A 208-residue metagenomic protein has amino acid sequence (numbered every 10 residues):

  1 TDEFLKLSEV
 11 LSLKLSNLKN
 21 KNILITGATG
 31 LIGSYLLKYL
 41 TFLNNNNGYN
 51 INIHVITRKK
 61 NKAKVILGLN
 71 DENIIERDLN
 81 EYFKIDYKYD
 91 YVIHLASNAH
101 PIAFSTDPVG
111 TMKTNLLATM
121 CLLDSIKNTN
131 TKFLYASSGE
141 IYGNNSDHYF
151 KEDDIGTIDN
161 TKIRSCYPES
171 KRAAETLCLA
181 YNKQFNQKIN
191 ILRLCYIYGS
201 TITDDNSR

Functional and structural regions predicted by a protein language model:
T1-I23: Non-catalytic terminal and boundary segments that flank Rossmann-like NAD(P)-dependent oxidoreductase
N22-L43: N-terminal Rossmann NAD(P)H-binding glycine-rich loop of SDR-like oxidoreductase domains
T26, I56, V92-N98, F133-G139 (+1 more regions): SDR active-site strand-loop-helix element
N45-K62: Conserved glycine-rich Rossmann-like NAD(P)H-binding loop of the short-chain dehydrogenase/reductase
E76-T114: NAD(P)H-binding glycine-rich loop region in Rossmannoid oxidoreductase-like domains and their noncatalytic homologs
H94, L117-R164: Conserved Rossmann-fold NAD(P)-dependent oxidoreductase catalytic core, especially the SDR/UDP-sugar
S146-D154, T176-R208: NAD(P)-dependent short-chain dehydrogenase/reductase
C166, S170: Active-site helix of classical SDR
